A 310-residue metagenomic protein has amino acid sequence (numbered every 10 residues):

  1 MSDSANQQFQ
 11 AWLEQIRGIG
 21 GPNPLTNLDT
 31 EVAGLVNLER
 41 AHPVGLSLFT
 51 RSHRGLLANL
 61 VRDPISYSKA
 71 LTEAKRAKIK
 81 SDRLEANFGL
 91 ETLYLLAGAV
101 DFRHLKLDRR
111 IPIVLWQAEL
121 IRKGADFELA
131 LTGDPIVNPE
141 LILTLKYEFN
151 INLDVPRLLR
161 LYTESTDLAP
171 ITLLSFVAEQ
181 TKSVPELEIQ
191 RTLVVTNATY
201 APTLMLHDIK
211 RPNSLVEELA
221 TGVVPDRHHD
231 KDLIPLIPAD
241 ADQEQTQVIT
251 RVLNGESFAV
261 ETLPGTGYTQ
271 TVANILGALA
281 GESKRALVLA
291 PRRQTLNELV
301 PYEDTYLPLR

Functional and structural regions predicted by a protein language model:
M1-D242: Extended, charged low-complexity regulatory segments
I121-G124, L279-K284, T305-L309: Secondary-structure transition/capping motifs at alpha-helix termini and the adjoining loop/turn into the next element
A201, L206-H207, N254-V260, K284: Pre-Walker A (Motif I) flank of P-loop NTPase domains
I237-L253: N-terminal pre-P-loop "Q-motif" helix
N254-I275: Walker A/P-loop
Y268-T271, I275-L299: Conserved RecA-like ASCE P-loop NTPase motor core of nucleic-acid helicases/translocases
T295-R310: Conserved helix-turn-beta segment of the N-terminal RecA-like "Helicase ATP-binding" lobe in SF1/SF2 helicases
